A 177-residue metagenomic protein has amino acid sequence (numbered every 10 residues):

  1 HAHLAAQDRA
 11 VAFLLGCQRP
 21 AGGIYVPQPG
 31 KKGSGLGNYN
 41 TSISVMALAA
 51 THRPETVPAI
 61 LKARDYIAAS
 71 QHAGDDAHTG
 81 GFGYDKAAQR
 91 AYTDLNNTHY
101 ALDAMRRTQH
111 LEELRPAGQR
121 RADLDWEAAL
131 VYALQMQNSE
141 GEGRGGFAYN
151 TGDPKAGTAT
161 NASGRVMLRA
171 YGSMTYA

Functional and structural regions predicted by a protein language model:
H1-Q7, P20-D65, A69-A177: An alpha-helical repeat/solenoid feature that recognizes helix-turn-helix modules
V11-Q18: Eukaryotic helix-linker segments that join adjacent hydrophobic helices
